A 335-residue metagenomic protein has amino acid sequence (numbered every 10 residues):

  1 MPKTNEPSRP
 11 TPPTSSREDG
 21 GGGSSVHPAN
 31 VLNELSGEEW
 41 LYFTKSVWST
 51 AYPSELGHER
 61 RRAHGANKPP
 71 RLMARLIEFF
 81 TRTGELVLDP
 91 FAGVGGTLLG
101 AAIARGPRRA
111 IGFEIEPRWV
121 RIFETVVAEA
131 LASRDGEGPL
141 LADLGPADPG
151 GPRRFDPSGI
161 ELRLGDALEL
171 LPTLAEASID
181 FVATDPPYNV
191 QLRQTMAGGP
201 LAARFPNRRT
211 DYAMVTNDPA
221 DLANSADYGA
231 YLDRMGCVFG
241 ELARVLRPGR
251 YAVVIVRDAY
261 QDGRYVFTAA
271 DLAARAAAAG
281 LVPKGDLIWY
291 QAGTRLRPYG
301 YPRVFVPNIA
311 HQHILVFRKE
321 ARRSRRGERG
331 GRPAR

Functional and structural regions predicted by a protein language model:
P2-R335: Class I S-adenosyl-L-methionine-dependent methyltransferase catalytic core
